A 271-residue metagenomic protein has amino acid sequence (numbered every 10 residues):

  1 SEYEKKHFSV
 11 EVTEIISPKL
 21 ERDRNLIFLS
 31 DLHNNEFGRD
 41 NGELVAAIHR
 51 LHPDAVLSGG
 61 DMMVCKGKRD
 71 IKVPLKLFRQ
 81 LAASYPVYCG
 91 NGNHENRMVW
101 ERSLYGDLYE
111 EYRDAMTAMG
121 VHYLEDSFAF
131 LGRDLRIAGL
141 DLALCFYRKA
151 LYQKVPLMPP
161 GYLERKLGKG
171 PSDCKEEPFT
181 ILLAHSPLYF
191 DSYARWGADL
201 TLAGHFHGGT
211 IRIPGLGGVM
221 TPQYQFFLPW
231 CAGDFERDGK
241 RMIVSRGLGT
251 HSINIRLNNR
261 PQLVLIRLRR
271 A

Functional and structural regions predicted by a protein language model:
S1-L20: N-terminal membrane-anchoring alpha-helices
E14-I27, V121, F128-G139, E236-R241 (+1 more regions): Beta-strand-turn-beta hairpins that frame and shape the catalytic cleft of phosphate-ester-processing enzymes
K19-H122: Membrane-embedded segments
D23-H33, D134-F146, I181-A184, R241-R246: Active-site-proximal beta-strand elements of phosphoester/diester hydrolases
F28-S30, A55-D61, P86-N93, L124-D126 (+3 more regions): Active-site neighborhood of phospho(di)ester-bond hydrolases with catalytic His/Asp-centered motifs
N34, M62-C65, N93-R97, A143-C145 (+3 more regions): Solvent-exposed loop/turn segments at secondary-structure junctions within structured extracellular/periplasmic domains
V99-G120, F128, G132-T180, F190 (+1 more regions): Binuclear metal-dependent hydrolase catalytic cores centered on His/Asp/Glu-rich metal-binding motifs
S186-V264: Conserved beta-sheet core of the metallophosphoesterase superfamily
